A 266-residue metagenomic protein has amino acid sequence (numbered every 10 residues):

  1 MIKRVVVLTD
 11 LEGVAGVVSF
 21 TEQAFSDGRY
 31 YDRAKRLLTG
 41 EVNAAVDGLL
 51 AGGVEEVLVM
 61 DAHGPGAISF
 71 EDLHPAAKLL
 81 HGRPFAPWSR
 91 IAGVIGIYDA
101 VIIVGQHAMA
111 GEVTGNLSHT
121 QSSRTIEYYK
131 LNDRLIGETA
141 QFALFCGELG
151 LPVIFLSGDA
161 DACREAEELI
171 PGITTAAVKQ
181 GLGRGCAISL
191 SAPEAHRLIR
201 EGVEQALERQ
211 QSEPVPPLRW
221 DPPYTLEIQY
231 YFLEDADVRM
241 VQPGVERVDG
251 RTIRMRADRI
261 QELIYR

Functional and structural regions predicted by a protein language model:
V6-Q23, A34, L38, G52-G53: N-terminal glycine-rich anion-binding loops that anchor highly charged ligand groups
L8-T9, M60-D61, V101-Q106, L156-S157 (+1 more regions): Short beta-strand segments
G16-V18, G40-G96: Glycine-rich nucleotide/cofactor/substrate-binding loop typically near the N-terminus or early in the first domain
S19-R33, H119-K130: A solvent-exposed, charged loop/short amphipathic helix patch at secondary-structure junctions
D32-R33, T125-I136, L149-V153, C186-P193: Flexible, glycine/proline-enriched loop segments at strand-loop-helix junctions that form or flank small-ligand binding
V57, G181, A192-R266: C-terminal accessory domains and tails appended to enzymatic cores
A86-P87, S123-L149, G158-D161: Active-site glycine-rich loop that binds ribose-phosphate moieties when present
F145-L207: Active-site rim beta-loop-alpha module in soluble metabolic enzymes
